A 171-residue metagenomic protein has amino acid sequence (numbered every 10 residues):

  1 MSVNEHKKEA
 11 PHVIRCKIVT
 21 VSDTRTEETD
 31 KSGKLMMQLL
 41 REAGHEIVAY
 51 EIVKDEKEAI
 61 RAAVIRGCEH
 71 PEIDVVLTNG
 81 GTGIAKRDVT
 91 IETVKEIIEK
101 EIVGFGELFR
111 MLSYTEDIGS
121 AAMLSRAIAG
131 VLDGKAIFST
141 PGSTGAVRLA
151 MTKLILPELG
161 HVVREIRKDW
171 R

Functional and structural regions predicted by a protein language model:
M1-R171: Non-catalytic beta/alpha edge segments that cap or flank active sites
